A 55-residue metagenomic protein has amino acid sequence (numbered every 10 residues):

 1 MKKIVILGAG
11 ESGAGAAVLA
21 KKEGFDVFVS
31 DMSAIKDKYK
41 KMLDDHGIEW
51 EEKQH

Functional and structural regions predicted by a protein language model:
M1-H55: N-terminal leader/targeting and accessory segments in enzymes
